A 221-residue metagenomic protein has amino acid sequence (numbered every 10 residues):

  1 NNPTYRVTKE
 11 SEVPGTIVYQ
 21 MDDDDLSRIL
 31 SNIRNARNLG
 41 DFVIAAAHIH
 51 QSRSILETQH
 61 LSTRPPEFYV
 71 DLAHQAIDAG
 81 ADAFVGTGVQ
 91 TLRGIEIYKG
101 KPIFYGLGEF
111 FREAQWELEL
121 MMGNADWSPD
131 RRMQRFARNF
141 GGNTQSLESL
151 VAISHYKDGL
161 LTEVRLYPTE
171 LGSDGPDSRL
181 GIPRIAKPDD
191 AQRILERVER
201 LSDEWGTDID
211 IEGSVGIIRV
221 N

Functional and structural regions predicted by a protein language model:
N1-N221: Acidic, metal/ion-coordinating pockets
